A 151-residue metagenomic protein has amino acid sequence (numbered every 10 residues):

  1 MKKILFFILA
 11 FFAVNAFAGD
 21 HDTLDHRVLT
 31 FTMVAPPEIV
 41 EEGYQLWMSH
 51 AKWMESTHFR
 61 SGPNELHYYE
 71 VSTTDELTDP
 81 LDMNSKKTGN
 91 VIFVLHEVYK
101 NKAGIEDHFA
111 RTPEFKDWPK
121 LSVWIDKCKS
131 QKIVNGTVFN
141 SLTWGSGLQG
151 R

Functional and structural regions predicted by a protein language model:
I4-A13: Sec-dependent N-terminal signal peptides
A16-A18: Boundary at the C-terminal end of the N-terminal hydrophobic targeting segment
D20-R27, K86-G89: Short, flexible turn/loop "capping" segments at secondary-structure junctions
H26-V34, V94-H96: Active-site-flanking beta-strand signature of metal-NTP-handling nucleotidyl enzymes and homologous cyclase-like
I39-T73, T112-L121: Short amphipathic alpha-helical segments
E41-G43, K100-R111: Short amphipathic alpha-helices within nucleic acid-binding modules
M54-V94, K129: Short, glycine- and small/hydrophobic-rich beta-strand elements in well-ordered beta-sheets
D126-R151: Acidic/histidine-enriched, glycine/proline-rich intrinsically disordered or flexible terminal extensions
